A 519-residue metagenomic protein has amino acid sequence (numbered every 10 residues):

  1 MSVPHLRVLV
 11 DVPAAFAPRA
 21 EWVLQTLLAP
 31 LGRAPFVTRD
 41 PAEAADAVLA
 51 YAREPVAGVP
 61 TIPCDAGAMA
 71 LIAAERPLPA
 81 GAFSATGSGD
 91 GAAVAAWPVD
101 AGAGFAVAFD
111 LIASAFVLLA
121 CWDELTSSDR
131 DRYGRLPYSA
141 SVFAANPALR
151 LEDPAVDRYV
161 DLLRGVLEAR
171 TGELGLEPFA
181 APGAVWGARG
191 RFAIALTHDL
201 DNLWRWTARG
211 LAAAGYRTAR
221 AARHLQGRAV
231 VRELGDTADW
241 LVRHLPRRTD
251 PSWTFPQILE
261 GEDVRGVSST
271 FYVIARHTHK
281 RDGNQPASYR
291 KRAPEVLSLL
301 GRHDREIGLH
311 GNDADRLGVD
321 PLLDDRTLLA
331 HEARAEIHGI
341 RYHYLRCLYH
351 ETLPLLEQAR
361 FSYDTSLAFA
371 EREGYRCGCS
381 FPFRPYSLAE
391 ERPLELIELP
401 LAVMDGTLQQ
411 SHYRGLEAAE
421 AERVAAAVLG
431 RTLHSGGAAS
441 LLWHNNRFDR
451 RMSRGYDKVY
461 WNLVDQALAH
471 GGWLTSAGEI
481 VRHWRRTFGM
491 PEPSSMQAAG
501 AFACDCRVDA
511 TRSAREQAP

Functional and structural regions predicted by a protein language model:
M1-S288, F381, L388-P519: Terminal accessory/targeting
E152, G308, G339, R372-R376 (+2 more regions): Glycine-centered flexibility motif
R247, W253-T254, I258-P354, Q358: Long, K/E/R/D-enriched contiguous segments that form extended
V273, L309-D313, R341-Y344, R360-F361 (+4 more regions): Active-site proximal loops enriched in glycine and acidic residues that flank catalytic Cys/His/Asp and coordinate
R305, H310, A359, S366-F369 (+3 more regions): A subset of signal/propeptide-processing and intrinsically disordered low-complexity segments in secreted/extracellular
D315-P393, R450-V459: Catalytic domains of cell-wall/extracellular-matrix polysaccharide-remodeling enzymes, centered on de-N-acetylation
